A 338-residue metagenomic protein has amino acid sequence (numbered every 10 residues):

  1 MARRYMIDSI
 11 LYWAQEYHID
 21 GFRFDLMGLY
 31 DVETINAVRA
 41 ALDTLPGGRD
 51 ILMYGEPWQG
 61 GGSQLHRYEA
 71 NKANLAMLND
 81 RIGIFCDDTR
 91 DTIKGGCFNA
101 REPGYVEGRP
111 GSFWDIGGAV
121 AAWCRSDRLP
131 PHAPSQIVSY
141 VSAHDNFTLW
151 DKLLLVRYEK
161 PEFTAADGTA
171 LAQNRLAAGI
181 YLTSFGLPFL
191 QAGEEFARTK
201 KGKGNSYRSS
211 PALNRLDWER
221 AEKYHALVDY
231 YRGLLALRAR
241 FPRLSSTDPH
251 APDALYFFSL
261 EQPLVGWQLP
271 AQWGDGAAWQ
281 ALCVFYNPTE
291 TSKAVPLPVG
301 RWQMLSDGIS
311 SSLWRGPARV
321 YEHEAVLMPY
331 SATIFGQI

Functional and structural regions predicted by a protein language model:
M1-R3, D20-Y30, E159-T169, R215-A221: The substrate-binding groove and active-site-proximal loops of carbohydrate-active enzymes, especially glycoside
M1-S63: Active-site neighborhood of glycoside hydrolase catalytic domains
A2, M6-W13, T34, Y140 (+3 more regions): Alpha-helical packing segments of well-folded alpha/beta enzyme cores
M6, Q15, G28-I35, A133 (+6 more regions): Active-site-proximal structural scaffolding
V32-N36, Q64-H66, G202, V295-P296: A short acidic (Asp/Glu
R39-A40, L45, R49-F196, K203-Y207 (+3 more regions): Conserved alpha/beta catalytic core and glycan-binding cleft of carbohydrate-active enzymes
D167-L171, L182-F196, K200-I338: Carbohydrate-interacting/catalytic domains
